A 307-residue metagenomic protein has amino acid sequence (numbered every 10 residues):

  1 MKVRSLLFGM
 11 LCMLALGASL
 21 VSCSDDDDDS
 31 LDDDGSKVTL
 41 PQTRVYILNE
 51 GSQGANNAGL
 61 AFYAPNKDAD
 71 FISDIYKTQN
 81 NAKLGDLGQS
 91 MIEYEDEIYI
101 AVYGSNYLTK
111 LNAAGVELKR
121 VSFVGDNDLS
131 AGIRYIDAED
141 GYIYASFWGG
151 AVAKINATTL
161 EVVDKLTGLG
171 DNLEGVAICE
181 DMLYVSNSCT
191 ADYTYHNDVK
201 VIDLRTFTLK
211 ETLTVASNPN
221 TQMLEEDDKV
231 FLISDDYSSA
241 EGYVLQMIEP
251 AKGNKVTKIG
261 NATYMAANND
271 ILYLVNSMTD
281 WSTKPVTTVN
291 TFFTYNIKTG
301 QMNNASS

Functional and structural regions predicted by a protein language model:
K2-L6, M13-V45: Bacterial Sec-dependent N-terminal signal peptides
G35, K83-I92, D128-A138, G170-E180 (+4 more regions): Repeated scaffold domains used in trafficking and secretory/extracellular systems, primarily beta-propellers
I47-A55, I100-G104, Y144-G149, V185-T194 (+2 more regions): Conserved beta-strand positions in repeat-built beta-propeller and related beta-rich domains
E50-D140: Post-signal peptide N-terminal segment of secreted/secretory-pathway proteins
G54-F62, N106-K110, A151-A153, D192-K200 (+2 more regions): Structural motif
A69-K83, V116-N127, E161-T167, T208-T214 (+2 more regions): A short beta-strand motif characteristic of beta-propeller blades
V162-P250: Solenoidal tandem-repeat scaffolds enriched in leucines and small polar residues
N261-S307: Loop/turn-rich, solvent-exposed surfaces of beta-rich toroidal or solenoidal domains
